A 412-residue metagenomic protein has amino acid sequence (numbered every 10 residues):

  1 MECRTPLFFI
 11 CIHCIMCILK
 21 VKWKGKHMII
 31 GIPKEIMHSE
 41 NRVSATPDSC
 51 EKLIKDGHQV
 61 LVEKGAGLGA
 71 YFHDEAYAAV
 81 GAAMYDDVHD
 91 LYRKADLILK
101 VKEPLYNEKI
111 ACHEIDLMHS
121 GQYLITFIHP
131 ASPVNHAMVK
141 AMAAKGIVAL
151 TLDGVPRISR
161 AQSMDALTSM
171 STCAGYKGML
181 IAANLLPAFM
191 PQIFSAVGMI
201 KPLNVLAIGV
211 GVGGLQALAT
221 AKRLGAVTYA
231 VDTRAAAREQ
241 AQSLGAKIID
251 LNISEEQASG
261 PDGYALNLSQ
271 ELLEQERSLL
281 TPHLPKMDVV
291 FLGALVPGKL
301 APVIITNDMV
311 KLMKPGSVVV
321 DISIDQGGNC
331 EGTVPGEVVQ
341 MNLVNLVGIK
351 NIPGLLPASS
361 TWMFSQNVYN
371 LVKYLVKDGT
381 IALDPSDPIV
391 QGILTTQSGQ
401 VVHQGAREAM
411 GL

Functional and structural regions predicted by a protein language model:
C3, I12-M16: Short terminal hydrophobic/aromatic SLiMs and anchors at protein ends
H27-A141, K145: An N-terminal-biased, well-structured beta-alpha scaffold segment characteristic of Rossmann-like dinucleotide-binding
I29, E35, P104-N204: Glycine/serine-rich phosphate-binding loop and adjoining beta1-alpha1 elements at the start of nucleotide-handling
P33-K34, H38-G69, P191-L284: Glycine-rich phosphate/diphosphate-binding loop of Rossmann-like nucleotide-binding domains
A82-D96, P104, S259-N307, I349: A structured beta-alpha segment of the ubiquitous adenosine-cofactor-binding alpha/beta core
K100-H129, R277-V289, L300-S317: Rossmann-fold NAD(P) dinucleotide-binding segment
S132-R157, L300-N351: Rossmann-fold NAD(P)-binding glycine/threonine-rich loop
D153-I193, I324, N329-L412: Adenosine-phosphate binding glycine-rich loop
